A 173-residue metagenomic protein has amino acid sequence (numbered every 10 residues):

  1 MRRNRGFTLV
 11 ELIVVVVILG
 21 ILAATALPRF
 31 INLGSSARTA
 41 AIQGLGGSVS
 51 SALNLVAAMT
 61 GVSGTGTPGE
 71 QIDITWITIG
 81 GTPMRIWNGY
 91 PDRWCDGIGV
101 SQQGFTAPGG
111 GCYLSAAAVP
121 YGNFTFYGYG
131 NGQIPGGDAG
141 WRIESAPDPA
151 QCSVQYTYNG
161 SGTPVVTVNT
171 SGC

Functional and structural regions predicted by a protein language model:
M1-G34, A41: N-terminal single-pass transmembrane signal-anchor helix
R2-R5, R29, R38, R85 (+2 more regions): Arginine residue identity/basic-tract feature
V15-V17, V49, L55, P164: Short, contiguous, well-ordered secondary-structure segments
A37-G64: Membrane-proximal N-terminal amphipathic helix
V62-C173: Periplasmic/extracellular, small/polar-rich flexible segments of pilin-like filament-forming proteins
